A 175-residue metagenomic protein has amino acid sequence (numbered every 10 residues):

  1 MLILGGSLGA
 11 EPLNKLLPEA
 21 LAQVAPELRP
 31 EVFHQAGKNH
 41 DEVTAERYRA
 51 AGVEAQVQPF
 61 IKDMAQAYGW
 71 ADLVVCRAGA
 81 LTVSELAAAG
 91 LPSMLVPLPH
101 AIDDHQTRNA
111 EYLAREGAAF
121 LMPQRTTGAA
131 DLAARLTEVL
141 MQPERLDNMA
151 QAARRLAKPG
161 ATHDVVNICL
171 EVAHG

Functional and structural regions predicted by a protein language model:
M1-C76, T107-E111, R115, M122-L132: Donor-nucleotide binding loops and adjacent catalytic segments primarily of GT-B fold Leloir glycosyltransferases
P59, R77-L81, P97-A101: Short Ser/Thr-rich beta->loop micro-motif in glycosyltransferases that lines and helps position the nucleotide-sugar
G69-S84, L91-P92: Acidic donor-binding loop of glycosyltransferase active sites
T127-M141, L170: Two-component system phosphotransfer/interaction surface
R145-P159: A short, well-ordered alpha-helix in the C-terminal region of glycosyltransferases
K158-G175: C-terminal alpha-helical cap of glycosyltransferases
